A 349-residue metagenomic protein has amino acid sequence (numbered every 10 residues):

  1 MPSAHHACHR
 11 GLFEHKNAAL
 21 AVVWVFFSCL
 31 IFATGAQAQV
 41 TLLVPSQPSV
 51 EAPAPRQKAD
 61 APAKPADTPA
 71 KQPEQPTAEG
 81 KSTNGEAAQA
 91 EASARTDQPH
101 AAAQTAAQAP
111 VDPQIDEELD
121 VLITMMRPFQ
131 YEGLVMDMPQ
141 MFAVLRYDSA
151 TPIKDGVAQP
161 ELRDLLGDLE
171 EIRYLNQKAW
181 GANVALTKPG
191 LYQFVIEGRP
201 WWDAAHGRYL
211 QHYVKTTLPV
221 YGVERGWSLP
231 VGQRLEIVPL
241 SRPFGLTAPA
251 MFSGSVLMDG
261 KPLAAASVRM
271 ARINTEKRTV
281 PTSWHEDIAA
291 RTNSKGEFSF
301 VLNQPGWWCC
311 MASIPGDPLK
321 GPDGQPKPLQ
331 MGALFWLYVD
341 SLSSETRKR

Functional and structural regions predicted by a protein language model:
A21-F32: Bacterial N-terminal signal peptides
A38-P65, D97-D120, G207-A266, R272-K277 (+1 more regions): Beta-strand-rich domain onsets/edges
M141-A143, S267-M270: Hydrophobic beta-strand segments
D168-G181, S294: Aromatic sugar-binding surface patches on proteins that engage polysaccharides or sugar-phosphate polymers
Y174, K277-K295: Short, acidic Ser/Thr/Gly-rich low-complexity loop/linker segments typical of extracellular and cell-surface proteins
G181-V184, K295-V301: Short, surface-exposed beta-strand/beta-hairpin micro-motifs centered on an aromatic residue
K188-W201, W308-I314: Short, aromatic- and glycine-rich surface loops/edge beta-strands on solvent-exposed regions
R199-A205, G316-G321: Short acidic/polar inter-strand loop motif in beta-rich domains
